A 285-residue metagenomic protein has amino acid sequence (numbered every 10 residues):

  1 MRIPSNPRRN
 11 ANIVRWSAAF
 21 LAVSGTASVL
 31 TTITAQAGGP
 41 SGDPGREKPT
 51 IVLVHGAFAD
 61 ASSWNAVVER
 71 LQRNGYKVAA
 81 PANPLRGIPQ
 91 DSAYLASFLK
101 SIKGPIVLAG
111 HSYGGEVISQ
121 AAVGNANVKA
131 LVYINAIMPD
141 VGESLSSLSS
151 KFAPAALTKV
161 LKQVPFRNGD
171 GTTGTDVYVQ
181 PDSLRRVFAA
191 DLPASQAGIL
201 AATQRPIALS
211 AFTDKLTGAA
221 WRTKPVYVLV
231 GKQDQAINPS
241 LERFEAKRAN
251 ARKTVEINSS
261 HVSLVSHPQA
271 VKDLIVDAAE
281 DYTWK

Functional and structural regions predicted by a protein language model:
R2-T34: Secretory targeting and sorting signals
D43-G104: Active-site catalytic motif of lipid deacylating hydrolases and related acyltransferases
V54-G56, H111-S112, A136, G231: Glycine-rich His-Gly loop
A109-G114, I118: Gly/Ala-rich beta-loop-alpha elbow adjacent to hydrolase catalytic centers
N127-V128, V132-D170, A208: Flexible "cap/lid" loop of the alpha/beta hydrolase fold
S195, A202-A249, K253-S259, S263-L264 (+1 more regions): Conserved serine/cysteine hydrolase catalytic core
V265-E280: Post-His helix in hydrolase/transferase enzymes
